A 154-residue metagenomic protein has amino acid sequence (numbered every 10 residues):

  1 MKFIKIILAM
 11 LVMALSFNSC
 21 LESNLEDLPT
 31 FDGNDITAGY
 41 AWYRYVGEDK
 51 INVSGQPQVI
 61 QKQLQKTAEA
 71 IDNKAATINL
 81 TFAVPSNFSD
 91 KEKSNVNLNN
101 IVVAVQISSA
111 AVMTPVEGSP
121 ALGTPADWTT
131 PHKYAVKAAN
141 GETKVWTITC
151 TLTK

Functional and structural regions predicted by a protein language model:
M1-I6, L21-E22: Positively charged n-region of N-terminal signal peptides that target proteins for export
L15-S19: C-terminal motif of bacterial Sec signal peptides marking the signal peptidase cleavage site
L21-K154: Beta-rich interaction/scaffold domains
